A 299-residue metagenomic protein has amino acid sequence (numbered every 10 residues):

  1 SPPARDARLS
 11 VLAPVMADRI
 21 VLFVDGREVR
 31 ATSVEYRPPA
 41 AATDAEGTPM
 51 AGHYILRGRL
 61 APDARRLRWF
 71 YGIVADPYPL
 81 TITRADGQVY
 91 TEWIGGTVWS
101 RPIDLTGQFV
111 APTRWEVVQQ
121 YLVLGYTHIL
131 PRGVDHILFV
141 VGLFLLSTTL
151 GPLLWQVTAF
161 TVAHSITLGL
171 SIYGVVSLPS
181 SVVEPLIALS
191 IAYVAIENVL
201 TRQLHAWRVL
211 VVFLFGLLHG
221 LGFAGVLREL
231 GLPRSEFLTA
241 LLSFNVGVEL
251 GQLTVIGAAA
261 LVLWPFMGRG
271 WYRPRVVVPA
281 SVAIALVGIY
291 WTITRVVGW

Functional and structural regions predicted by a protein language model:
S1-T127: N-terminal soluble domains immediately following signal/targeting peptides that reside in extracytoplasmic
L124, H128-W299: Hydrophobic alpha-helical transmembrane segments in multi-pass membrane proteins
